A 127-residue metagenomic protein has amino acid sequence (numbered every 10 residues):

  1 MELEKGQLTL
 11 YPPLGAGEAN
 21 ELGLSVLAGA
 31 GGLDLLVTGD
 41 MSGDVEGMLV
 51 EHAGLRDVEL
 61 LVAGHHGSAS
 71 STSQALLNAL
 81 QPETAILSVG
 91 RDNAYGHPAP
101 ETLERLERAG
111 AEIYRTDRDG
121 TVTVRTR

Functional and structural regions predicted by a protein language model:
M1-L60, S68-S71, R118-R127: Core dinuclear metal-dependent hydrolase active-site scaffold
M48-G120: Cap/insert and terminal regions of metallo-dependent hydrolase folds
